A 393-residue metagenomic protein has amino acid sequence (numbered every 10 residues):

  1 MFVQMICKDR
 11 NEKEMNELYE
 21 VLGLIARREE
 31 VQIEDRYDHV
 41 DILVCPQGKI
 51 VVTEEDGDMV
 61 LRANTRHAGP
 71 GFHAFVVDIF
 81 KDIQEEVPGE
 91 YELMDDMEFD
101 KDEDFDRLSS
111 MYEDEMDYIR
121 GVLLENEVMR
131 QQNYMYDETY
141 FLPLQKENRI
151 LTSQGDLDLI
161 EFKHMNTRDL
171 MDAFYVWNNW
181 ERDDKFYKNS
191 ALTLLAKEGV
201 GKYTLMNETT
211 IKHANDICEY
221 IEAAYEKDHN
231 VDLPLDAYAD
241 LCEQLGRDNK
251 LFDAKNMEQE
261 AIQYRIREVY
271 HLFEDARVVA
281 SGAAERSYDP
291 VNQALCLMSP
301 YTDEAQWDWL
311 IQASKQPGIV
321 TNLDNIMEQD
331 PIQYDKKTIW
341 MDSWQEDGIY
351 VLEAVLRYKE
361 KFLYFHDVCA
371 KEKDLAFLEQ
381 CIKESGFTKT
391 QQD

Functional and structural regions predicted by a protein language model:
M1-C45: Short, extreme N-terminal segment that most often corresponds to the first beta-strand
R27-F72, S343-W344: Short, intrinsically disordered low-complexity segments
V51, R107-Q259, Q263-Y264: Aromatic/basic-lined ligand-recognition segments that form π-stacking hydrophobic pockets flanked by Lys/Arg to engage
L61-R66, E92-M94, E360-G386: Short, well-ordered beta-strand elements
H73-Y91: Ser/Thr/Pro-rich, low-complexity mucin-like regions that serve as glycosylated stalks/linkers or repetitive adhesive
M94-Y112, K389-D393: Short, highly charged C-terminal tails/helix-capping segments
F273-N325: Secretory pathway targeting signatures of secreted, lumenal, and periplasmic proteins
T321-A376, K389-D393: Signature of long, low-cysteine stretches enriched in small and polar/charged residues
